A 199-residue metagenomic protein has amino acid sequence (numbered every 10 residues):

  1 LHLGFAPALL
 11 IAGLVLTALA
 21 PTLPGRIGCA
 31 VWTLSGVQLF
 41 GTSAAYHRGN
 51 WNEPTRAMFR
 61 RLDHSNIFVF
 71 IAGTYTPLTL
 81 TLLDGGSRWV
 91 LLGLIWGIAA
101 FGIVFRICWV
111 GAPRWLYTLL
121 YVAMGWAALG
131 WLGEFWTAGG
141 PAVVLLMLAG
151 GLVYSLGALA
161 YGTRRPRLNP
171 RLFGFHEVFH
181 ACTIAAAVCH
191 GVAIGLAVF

Functional and structural regions predicted by a protein language model:
L1-F199: Multi-pass alpha-helical transmembrane bundles in non-GPCR membrane proteins that perform intramembrane catalysis
